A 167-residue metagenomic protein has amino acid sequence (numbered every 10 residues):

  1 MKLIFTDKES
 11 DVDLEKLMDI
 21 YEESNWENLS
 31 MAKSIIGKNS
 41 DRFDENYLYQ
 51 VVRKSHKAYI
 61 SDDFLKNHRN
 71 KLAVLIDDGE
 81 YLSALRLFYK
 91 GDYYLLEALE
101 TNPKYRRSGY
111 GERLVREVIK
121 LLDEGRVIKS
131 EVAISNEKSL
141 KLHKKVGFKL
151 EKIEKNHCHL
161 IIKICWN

Functional and structural regions predicted by a protein language model:
M1-K38, N167: Conserved N-terminal entry element of GNAT/NAT acetyltransferase domains
S30-L72: Active-site rim helix/loop that mediates acceptor-substrate recognition in acyltransferases
L72-V74, E80-F88, L95, E100: Conserved beta-strand in the GNAT
E97-R107, V132-S135: A short, internal acetyl-CoA/4′-phosphopantetheine-binding micro-motif in the GNAT/acyltransferase core
T101, R107-K120, K141, K145: Conserved acetyl-CoA-binding loop-helix of GNAT-fold acetyltransferases
L122-I134: Conserved GNAT acetyl-CoA-binding A-motif
I134-K152: Conserved active-site alpha-helix within GNAT-family acetyltransferase domains
K152-N167: C-terminal "cap" of GNAT-fold acetyltransferases
